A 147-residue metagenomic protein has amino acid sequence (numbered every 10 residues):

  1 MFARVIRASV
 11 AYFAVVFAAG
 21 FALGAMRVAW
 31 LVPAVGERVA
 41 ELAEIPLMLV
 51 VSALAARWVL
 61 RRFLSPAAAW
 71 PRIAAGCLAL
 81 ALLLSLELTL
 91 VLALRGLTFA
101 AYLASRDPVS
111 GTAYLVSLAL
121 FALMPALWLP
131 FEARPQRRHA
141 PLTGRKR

Functional and structural regions predicted by a protein language model:
M1-V32: N-terminal signal-anchor transmembrane alpha-helix
A19-G20, E41-R62, L78-A79, V116-S117: Core segments of alpha-helical transmembrane spans in multipass integral membrane proteins
W30-V39, T89-S105: Interfacial helix-loop-helix junctions of multi-pass membrane proteins
E37-L42, S65-A81: Internal alpha-helical transmembrane segments of multi-pass membrane proteins
R62, L127-H139: Membrane-interface capping segments at transmembrane-helix boundaries
L78-F99, S117-M124: C-terminal halves and exits of single transmembrane alpha-helices
L103-L120: Individual transmembrane alpha-helices with interfacial aromatic-anchor signatures
R137-R147: Short, intrinsically disordered terminal tails adjacent to the first/last structured region
